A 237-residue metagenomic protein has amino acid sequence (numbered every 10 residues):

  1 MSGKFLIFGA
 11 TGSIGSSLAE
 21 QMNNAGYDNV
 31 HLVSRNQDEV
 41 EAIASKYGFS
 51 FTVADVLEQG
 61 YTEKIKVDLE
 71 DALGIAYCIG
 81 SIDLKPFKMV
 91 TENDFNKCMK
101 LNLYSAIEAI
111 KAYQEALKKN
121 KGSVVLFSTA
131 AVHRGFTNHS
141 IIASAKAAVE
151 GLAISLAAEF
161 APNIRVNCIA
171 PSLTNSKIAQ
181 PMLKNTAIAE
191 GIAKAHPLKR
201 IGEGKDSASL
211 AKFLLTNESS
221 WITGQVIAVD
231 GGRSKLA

Functional and structural regions predicted by a protein language model:
T11, A19: N-terminal Rossmann NAD(P)H-binding glycine-rich loop of SDR-like oxidoreductase domains
P86-F87, T91-M99, A189-I192: Substrate-binding pocket helix/loop in short-chain dehydrogenase/reductase
E115, A157-P162, S220: Alpha-helical segment proximal to the catalytic Tyr-Lys
S123-A148, A153-A161, L173-T174: Catalytic loop of short-chain dehydrogenase/reductase
R134, K212, T223-A237: Short C-terminal tail/terminal secondary-structure segment of NAD(P)H-dependent dehydrogenase/reductase domains
V166, A170-P181: Short, flexible catalytic-loop segment of classical short-chain dehydrogenase/reductase
H196-S207: A conserved structural motif in NAD(P)-dependent oxidoreductases
